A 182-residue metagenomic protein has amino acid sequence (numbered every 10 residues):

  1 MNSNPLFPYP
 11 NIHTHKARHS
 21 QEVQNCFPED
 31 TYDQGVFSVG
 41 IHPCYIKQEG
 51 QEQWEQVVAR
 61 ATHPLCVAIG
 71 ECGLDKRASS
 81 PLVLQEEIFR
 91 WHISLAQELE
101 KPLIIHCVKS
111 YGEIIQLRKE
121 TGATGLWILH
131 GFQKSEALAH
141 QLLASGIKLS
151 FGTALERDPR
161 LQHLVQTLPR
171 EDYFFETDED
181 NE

Functional and structural regions predicted by a protein language model:
M1-E182: Mid-domain alpha/beta scaffold segments of enzyme catalytic cores
